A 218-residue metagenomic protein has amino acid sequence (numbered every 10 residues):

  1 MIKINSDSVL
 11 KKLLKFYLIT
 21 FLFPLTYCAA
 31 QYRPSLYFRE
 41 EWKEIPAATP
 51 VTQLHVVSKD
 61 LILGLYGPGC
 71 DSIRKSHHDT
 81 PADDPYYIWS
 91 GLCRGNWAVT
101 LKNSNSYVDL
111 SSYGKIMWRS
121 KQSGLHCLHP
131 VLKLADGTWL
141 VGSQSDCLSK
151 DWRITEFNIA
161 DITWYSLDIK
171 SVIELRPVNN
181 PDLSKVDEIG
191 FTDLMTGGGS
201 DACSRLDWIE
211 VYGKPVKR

Functional and structural regions predicted by a protein language model:
I2-N5, Q122-S123: A broadly tuned "polar low-complexity/structure-edge" signature
I4-Y17: Bacterial N-terminal signal peptides that target proteins for export
S6, T26-Y27: Short, intrinsically disordered, low-complexity terminal segments
F16-L25: Bacterial N-terminal signal peptides
A30-R218: Beta-rich carbohydrate-recognition modules and glycan-binding surfaces
